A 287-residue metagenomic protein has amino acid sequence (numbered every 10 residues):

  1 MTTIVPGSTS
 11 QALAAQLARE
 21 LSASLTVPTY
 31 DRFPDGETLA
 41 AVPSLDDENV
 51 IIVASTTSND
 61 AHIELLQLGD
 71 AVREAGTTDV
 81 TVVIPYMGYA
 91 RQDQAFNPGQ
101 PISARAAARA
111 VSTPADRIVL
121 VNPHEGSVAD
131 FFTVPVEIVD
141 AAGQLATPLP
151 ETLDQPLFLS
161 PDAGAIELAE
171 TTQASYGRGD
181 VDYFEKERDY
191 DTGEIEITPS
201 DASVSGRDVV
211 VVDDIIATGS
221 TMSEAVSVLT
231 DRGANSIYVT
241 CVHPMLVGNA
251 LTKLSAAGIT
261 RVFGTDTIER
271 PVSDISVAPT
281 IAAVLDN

Functional and structural regions predicted by a protein language model:
M1-N287: PRPP-associated nucleotide enzymes
